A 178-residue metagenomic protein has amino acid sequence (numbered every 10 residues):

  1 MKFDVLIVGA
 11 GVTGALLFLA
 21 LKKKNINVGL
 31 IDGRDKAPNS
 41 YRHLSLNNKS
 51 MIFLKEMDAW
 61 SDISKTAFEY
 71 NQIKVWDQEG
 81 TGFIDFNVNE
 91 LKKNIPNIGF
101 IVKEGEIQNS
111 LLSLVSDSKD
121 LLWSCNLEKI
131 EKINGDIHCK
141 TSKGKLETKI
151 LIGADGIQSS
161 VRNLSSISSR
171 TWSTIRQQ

Functional and structural regions predicted by a protein language model:
M1-L6: Extreme N-terminal starter segment of soluble prokaryotic enzymes
V8, L19-R42: Glycine-rich FAD pyrophosphate-binding loop
A10-V12: Glycine-rich Rossmann-fold phosphate-binding loop(s) that bind the pyrophosphate of adenine dinucleotide cofactors
A15-L16, K49: Short alpha-helical segment within the catalytic ATP-binding CA
L16-L17, V161: Hydrolases whose catalytic domains are alpha/beta-hydrolase-1, hotdog thioesterase, or metallo-beta-lactamase-like
Y41-E79: N-terminal FAD cofactor-binding segment of flavoenzymes
F68-L164, T174-Q177: Conserved N-terminal helical subregion
S169-T171: Short beta-strand-centered segments that line the small-molecule binding cleft or hinge of alpha/beta clamshell
